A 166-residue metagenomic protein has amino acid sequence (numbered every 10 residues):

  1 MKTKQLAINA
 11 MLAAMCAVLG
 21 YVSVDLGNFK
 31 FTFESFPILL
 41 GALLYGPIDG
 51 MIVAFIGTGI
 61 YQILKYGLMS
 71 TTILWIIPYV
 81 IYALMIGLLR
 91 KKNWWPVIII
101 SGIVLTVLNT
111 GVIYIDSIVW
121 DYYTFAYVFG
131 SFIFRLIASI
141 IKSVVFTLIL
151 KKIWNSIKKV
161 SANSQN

Functional and structural regions predicted by a protein language model:
M1-N166: Loop-helix junctions at membrane interfaces
